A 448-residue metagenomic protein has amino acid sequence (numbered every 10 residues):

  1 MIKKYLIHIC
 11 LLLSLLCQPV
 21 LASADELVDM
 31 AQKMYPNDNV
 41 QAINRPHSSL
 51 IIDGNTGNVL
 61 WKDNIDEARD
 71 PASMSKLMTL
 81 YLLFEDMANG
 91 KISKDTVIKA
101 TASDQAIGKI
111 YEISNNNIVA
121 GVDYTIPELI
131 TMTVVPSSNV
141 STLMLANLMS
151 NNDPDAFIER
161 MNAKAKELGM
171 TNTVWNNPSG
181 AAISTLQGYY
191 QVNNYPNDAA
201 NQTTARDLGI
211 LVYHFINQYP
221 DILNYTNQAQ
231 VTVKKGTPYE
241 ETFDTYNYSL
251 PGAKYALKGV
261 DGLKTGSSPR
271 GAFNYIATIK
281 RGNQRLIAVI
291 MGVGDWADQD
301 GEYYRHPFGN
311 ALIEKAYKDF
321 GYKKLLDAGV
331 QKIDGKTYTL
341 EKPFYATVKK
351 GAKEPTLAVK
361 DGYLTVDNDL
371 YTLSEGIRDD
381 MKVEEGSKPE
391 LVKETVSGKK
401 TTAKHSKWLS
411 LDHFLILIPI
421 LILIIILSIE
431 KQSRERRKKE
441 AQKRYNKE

Functional and structural regions predicted by a protein language model:
M1-I2, L13, K62, T402-W408: Short, Lys/Arg-rich N-terminal segment immediately upstream of the first membrane anchor
I2-A24, S410-S433: Sec-dependent N-terminal signal peptides of Gram-positive bacterial secreted proteins and lipoproteins
L6, L11-L16, P71, V134 (+3 more regions): Residues at the start of alpha-helices and the adjacent loop-to-helix junctions
L16, L21-A22, T56, Q105 (+2 more regions): Generic "edge-of-domain/loop-turn" microfeature
A22-A205, I216-Y219: Active-site-adjacent loops and short helices of periplasmic peptidoglycan-processing enzymes
Q187-Y189, N193-L417, I426-E448: Domain-terminus/edge residues, biased toward the C-terminal soluble/receptor-binding domains of extracytoplasmic
